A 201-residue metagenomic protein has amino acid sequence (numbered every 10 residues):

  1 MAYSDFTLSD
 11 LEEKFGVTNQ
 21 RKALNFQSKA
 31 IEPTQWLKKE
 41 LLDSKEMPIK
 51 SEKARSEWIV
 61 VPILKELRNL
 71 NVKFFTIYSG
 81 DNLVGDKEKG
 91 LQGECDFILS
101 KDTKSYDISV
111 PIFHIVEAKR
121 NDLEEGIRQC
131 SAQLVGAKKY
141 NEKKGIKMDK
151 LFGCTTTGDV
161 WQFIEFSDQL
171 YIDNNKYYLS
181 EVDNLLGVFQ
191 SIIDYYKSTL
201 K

Functional and structural regions predicted by a protein language model:
M1-K65, S198-K201: Charged, often low-complexity linker/regulatory segments
D43-I49, L83-D86, E117-D122: A short glycine/serine-rich beta->alpha loop
I59, C95-D102, P111-R120, Q133: Conserved catalytic cores of phosphodiester-cleaving nucleases, focusing on short active-site segments
F74-S105: Active-site metal-binding core of divalent-cation-utilizing nuclease and nuclease-like domains
G90-E94, S109-F113, R128: Short connector loops at helix/strand junctions that flank enzyme active sites, especially segments positioning acidic
K104-V110, K144-M148: Short, solvent-exposed loop/turn segments that connect beta-strands within catalytic domains and beta-strand-rich
N121-I172: Nucleic-acid nuclease catalytic cores
T155-K201: Short terminal or interdomain "cap/linker" segment that borders an active site or interface and mediates
